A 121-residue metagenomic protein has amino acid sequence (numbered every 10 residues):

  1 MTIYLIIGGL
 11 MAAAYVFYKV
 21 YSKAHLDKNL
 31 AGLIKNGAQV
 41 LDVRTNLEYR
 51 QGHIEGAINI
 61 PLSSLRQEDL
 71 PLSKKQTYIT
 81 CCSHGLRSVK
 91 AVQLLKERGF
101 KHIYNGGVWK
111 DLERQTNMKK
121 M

Functional and structural regions predicted by a protein language model:
T2-N29, N36-A38, N46-K75, L86-M121: Rhodanese-like catalytic fold shared by cysteine-dependent sulfurtransferases and DSP/PTP-type phosphatases
Y78: Alpha/beta-hydrolase fold nucleophile elbow
C81: Short, surface-exposed ligand- or partner-binding patches at beta-edge/loop junctions that are enriched in aromatics
